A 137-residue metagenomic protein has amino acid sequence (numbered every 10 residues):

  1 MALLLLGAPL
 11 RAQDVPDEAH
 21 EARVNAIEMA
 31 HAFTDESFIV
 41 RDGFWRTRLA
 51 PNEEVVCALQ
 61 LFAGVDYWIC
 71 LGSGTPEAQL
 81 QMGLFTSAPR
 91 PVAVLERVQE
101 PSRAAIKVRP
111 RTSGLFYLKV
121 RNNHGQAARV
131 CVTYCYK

Functional and structural regions predicted by a protein language model:
M1-G7: Bacterial N-terminal signal peptides
L5, I39-V40: Short Pro/Gly-enriched beta-strand edge/turn motifs at strand-loop
A8-A12: Sec/Tat signal peptide C-region and signal peptidase I cleavage site
Q13-D17, G43-R129, C135-K137: Acidic, Ser/Thr/Pro-rich low-complexity intrinsically disordered segments
Q13-F38: Predominantly extracellular/luminal regions of secreted and cell-surface proteins, especially disulfide-bonded
